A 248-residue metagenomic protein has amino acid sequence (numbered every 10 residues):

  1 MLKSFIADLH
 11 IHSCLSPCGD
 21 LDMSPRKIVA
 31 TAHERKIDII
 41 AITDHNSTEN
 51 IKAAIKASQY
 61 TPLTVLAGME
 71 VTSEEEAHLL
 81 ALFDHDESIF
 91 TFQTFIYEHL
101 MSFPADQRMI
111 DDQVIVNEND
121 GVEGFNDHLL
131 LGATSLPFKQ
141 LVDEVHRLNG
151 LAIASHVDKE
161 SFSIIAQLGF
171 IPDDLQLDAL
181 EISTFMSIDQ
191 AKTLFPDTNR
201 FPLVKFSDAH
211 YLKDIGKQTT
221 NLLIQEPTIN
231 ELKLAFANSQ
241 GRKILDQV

Functional and structural regions predicted by a protein language model:
M1-E75, L168-L175, I188, K213 (+2 more regions): An N-terminally biased module of ancient metal coordination in phosphate/nucleic-acid-related enzymes
S4, A57-A179, M186, P196 (+2 more regions): Extended substrate/RNA-proximal surfaces in nucleic-acid metabolism proteins
H10, D44, A81, A152 (+1 more regions): Conserved, mostly hydrophobic/aromatic
A41-T43, A154, E181: Conserved beta-strand positions in the central sheet of alpha/beta enzyme cores
F162-S163, I188-A191, L212-G216: Short active-site-adjacent structural elements
D174-A179, T198-L203, N221-L223: Glycine-enriched alpha-helix->loop->beta-strand junction motifs that scaffold or abut catalytic
P202-K217: Short acidic/histidine-rich active-site segments
K217-V248: His/Asp/Glu-enriched, well-ordered alpha-helical/loop segment that forms or immediately abuts the divalent-metal
